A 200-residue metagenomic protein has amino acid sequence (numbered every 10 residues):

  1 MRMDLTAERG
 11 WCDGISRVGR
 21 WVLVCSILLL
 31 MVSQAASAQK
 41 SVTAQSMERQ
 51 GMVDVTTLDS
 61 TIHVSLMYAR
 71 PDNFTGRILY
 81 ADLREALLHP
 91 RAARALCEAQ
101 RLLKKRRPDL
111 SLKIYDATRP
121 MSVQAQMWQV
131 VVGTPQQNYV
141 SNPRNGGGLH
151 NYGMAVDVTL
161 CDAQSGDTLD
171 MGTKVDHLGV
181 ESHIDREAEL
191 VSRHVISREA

Functional and structural regions predicted by a protein language model:
M1-R17: N-terminal secretory signal peptides that target proteins for export/translocation
D4-L5, V18, S60, P108: Proline-rich low-complexity regions
W11, A35-A36: N-terminal processing/targeting junctions
W21-S33: Bacterial N-terminal signal peptides
A36-A117, Q129-A200: Extracytoplasmic cell-surface/polysaccharide-interacting catalytic and binding patches
P120: Segments that shape or occlude catalytic/ligand-binding pockets
V123-Q124: Short, well-ordered surface patches within globular domains
